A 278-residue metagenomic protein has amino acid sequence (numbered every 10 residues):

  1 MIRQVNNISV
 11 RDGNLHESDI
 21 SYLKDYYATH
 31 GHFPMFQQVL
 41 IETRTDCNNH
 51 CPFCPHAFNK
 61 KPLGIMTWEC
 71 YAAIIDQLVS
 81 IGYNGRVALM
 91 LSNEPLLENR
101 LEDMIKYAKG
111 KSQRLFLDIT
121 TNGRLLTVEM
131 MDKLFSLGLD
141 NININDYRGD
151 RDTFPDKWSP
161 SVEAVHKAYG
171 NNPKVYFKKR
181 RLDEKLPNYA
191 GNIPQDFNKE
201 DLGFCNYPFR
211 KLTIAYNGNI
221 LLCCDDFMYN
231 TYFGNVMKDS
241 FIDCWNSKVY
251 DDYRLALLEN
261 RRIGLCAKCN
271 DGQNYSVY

Functional and structural regions predicted by a protein language model:
M1-N141, S276: Conserved alpha-helical substructure of the radical SAM core
I2-H30, D183-C205, N230-D252: Acidic, low-complexity intrinsically disordered segments
Q37, P208, F227: Exposed loop/turn and edge beta-strand positions of beta-sandwich/beta-sheet ligand-binding modules
I41, T45-N48, K199, N260-I263: Processing junctions and N-termini across compartments
C47, C51-C54, C205, C223-C224 (+1 more regions): Short cysteine clusters
E98-F209, A215: Conserved AdoMet/S-adenosylmethionine-binding subsite of the radical SAM
V162-P194, D225-S276: C-terminal accessory region of radical SAM enzymes
